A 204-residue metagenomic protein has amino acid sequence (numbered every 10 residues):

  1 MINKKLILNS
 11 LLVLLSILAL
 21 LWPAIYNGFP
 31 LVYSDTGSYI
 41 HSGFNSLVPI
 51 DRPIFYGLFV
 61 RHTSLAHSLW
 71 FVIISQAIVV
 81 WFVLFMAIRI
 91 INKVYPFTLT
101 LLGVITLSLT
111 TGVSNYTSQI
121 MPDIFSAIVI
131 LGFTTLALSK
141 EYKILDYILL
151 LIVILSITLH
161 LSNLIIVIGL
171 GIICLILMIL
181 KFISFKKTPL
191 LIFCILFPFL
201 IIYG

Functional and structural regions predicted by a protein language model:
K4-L8, I144-I148, K181-L196: Membrane-interfacial entry segments at the cytosolic side of transmembrane helices
K5-L31, S108-L109, L196-G204: Transmembrane signal-anchor helices characteristic of membrane glycosylation enzymes that use polyprenol
I25-I40, L47-H67: Extracytoplasmic catalytic/substrate-binding loops of multi-pass membrane glycan-assembly enzymes
W70-V94, I105, L109, I128 (+2 more regions): Transmembrane-helix motifs of polytopic, lipid-linked glycan transferases
M86, F125-V153, L170-L177: Specific aromatic-rich, kink-prone transmembrane helix
T100-T111, L131, V153-I157: Short helix- or helix-capping micro-motifs that position conserved polar/aromatic residues at function-defining sites
N115-F125: Short acidic/glycine- and proline-prone juxtamembrane loop motifs at membrane-interface regions of multi-pass membrane
Y147-L161, F193-Y203: Membrane-interface alpha helices of multi-pass inner-membrane proteins
